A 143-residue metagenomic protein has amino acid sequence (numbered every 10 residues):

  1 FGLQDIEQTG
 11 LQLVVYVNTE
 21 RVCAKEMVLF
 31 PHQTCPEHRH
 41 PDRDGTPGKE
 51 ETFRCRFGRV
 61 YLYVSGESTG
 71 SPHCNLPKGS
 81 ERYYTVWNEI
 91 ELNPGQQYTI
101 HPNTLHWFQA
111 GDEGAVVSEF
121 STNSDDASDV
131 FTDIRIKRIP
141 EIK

Functional and structural regions predicted by a protein language model:
F1-C23, K78-R82, K143: A short, N-terminal "cap"/entry segment at the start of jelly-roll beta-barrel domains of the cupin/DSBH fold
V14-A24, H38-E51, C55: A short beta-loop-beta micro-motif enriched in histidine and acidic residues
A24-V28, T52, E89, Q97-T99 (+2 more regions): Conserved hydrophobic/aromatic beta-strand scaffold that supports enzyme active sites
E26-G48, G66-T69, E91-P94, P102-N103: Conserved short histidine dyad/triad with adjacent acidic residue
F30-P31, G48-L76: Glycine- and acidic-residue-biased ligand/ion/polar-headgroup-sensing regions
P36-E37, G45, L62-Y63, I100 (+2 more regions): Short beta-strand His + acidic residue motifs that chelate non-heme Fe in jelly-roll/DSBH and cupin folds
E67-T85, L105-K143: Double-stranded beta-helix
R82-G95: Extended, solvent-exposed segments with strong compositional bias
